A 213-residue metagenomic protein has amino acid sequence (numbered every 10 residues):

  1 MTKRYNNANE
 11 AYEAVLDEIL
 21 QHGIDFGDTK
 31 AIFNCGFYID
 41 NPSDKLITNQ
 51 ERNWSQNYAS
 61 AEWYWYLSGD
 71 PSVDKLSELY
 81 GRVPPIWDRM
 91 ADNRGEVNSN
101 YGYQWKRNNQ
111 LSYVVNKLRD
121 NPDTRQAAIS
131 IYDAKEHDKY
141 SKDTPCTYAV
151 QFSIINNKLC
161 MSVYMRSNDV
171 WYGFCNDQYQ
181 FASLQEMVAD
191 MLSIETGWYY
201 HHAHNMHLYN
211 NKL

Functional and structural regions predicted by a protein language model:
M1-L213: Terminal, non-catalytic protein-protein interaction segments that mediate quaternary/complex assembly
